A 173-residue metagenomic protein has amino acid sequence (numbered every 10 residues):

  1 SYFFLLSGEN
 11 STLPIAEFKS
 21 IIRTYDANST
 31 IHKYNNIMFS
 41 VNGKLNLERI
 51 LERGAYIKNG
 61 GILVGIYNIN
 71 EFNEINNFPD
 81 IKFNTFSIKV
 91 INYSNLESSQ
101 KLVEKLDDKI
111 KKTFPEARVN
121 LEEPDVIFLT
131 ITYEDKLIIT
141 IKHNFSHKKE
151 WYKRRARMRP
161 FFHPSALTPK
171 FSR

Functional and structural regions predicted by a protein language model:
S1-L5, K89, Y93, E150 (+2 more regions): A near-ubiquitous, low-amplitude feature marking generic local secondary-structure context
Y2-E123: Non-catalytic nucleic-acid substrate-recognition regions in nucleic-acid-modifying enzymes
L5, K89, L129-I131, T140: Residues in well-ordered beta-strands of folded domains
Y93-S94, Y133-K136: Short, internal active-site loops enriched in acidic
L121-P124, T130-T132: Active-site neighborhood for divalent-cation/phosphate handling
K136-R173: Glycine-rich adenosyl-nucleotide cofactor-binding module
